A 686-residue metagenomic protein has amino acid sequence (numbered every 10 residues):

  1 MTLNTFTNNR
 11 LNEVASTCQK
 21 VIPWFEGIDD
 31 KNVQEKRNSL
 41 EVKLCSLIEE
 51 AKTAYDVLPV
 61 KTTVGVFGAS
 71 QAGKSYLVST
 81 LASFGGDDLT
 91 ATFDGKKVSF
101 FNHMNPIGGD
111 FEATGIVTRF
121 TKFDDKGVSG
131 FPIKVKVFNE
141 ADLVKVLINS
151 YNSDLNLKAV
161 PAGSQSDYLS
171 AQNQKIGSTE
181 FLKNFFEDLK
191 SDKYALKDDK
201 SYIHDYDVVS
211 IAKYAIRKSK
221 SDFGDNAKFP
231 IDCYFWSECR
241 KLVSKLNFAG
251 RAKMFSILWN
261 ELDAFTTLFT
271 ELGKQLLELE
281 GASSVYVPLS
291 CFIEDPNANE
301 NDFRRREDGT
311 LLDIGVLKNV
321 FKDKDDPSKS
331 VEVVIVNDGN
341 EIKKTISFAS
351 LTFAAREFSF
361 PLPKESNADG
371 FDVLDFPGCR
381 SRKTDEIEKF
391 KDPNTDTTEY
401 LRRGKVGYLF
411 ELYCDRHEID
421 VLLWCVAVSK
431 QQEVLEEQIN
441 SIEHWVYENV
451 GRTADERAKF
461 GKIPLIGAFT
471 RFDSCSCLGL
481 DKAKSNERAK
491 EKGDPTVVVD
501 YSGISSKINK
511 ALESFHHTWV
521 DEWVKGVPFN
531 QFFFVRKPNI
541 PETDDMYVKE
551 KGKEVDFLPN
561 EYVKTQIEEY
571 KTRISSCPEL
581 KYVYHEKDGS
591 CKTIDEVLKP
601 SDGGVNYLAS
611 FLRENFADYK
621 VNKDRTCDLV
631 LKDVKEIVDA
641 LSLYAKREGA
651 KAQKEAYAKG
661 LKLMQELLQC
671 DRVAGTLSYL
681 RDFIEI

Functional and structural regions predicted by a protein language model:
M1-S70, S83-P363, A368, Y582-I686: N-terminal low-complexity/disordered regulatory or targeting extensions
V66, V373-F376: Short hydrophobic beta-strand that contains or immediately precedes a catalytic carboxylate
A72-K74: Conserved glycine(s) of the Walker
D124-G127, G378-R380, S429-Q431, R471-C475 (+1 more regions): Conserved nucleotide-binding/hydrolysis micro-motifs of P-loop NTPases
T384-K430: Inter-motif core of Ras-like GTPase G domains
Q431-F460: Amphipathic helical hotspot of TIR/SEFIR-family domains
G461-I466, R471-S610: Canonical P-loop GTPase G-domain recognition
